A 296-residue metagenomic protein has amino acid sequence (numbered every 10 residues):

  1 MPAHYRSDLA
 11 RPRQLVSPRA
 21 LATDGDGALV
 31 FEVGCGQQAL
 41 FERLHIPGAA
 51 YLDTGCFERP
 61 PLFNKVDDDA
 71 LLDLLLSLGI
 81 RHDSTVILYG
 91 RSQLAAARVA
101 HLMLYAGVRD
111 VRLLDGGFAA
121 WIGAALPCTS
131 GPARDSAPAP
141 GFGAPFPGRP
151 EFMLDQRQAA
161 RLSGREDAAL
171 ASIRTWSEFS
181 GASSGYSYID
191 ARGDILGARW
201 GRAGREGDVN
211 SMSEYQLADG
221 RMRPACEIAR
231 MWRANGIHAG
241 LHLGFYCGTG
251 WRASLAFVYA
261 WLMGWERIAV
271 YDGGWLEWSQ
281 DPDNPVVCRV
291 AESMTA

Functional and structural regions predicted by a protein language model:
P2-A10, P60-L162, G244, R252-I268 (+1 more regions): Thiolate-centered catalytic microenvironments shared by cysteine-dependent enzyme domains
P2-S17, A119-I195, R199, D283-A296: Active-site neighborhoods of enzymes that stabilize oxyanions during catalysis
R11-Q37: Hydrophobic alpha-helical membrane-insertion signals
F41-P47: Glycine-rich loop at the start of a catalytic domain that most often binds anionic cofactors/ligands
L52-T54: N-terminal, Lys/Arg-enriched amphipathic/low-complexity engagement segments that precede the first folded domain
C56-V86, G201-L243: Helix-loop module immediately N-terminal to the HCX5R catalytic loop in PTP-like cysteine phosphatase domains
C247: Short cysteine clusters
